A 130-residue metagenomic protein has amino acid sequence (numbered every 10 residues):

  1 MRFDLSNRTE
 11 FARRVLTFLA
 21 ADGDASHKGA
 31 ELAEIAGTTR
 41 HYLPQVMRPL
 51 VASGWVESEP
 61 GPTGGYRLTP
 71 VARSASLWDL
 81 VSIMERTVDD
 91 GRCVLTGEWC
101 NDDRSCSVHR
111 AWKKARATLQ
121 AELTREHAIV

Functional and structural regions predicted by a protein language model:
F3, N7-T38: N-terminal helix-turn-helix DNA-binding core of bacterial DNA-binding proteins
L16, M47-R48: Short, hydrophobic-biased segments on the C-terminal half of alpha helices that form "recognition helices"
E34, V51-A52: Alpha-helical residues within the helix-turn-helix
H41: Key DNA-contact positions within bacterial/archaeal DNA-binding proteins
G54-T69: Beta-hairpin "wing" of winged helix-turn-helix
T69-V130: Non-DNA-binding regulatory cores of transcription-related proteins, predominantly C-terminal effector-binding
